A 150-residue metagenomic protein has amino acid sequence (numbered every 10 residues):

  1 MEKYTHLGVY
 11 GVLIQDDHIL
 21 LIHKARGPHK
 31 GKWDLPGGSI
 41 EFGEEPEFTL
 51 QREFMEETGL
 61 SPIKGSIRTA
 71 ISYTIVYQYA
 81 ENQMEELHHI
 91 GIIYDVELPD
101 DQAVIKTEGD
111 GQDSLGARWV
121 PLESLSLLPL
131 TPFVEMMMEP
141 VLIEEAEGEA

Functional and structural regions predicted by a protein language model:
M1-I19, I90-D95: Conserved N-terminal beta-strand and adjoining loop/helix that marks the start of the Nudix/MutT-like hydrolase domain
K3-T5, Q83-I90, G111-S114: A generic structural micro-feature
I14-I19, P28-H29, E41-F42, Y73-V76 (+1 more regions): Short, charged/polar surface micro-motifs in flexible loops or helix N-caps
H18-E57: Conserved Nudix-box catalytic region and its N-terminal flanking loop in Nudix hydrolases and closely related
S61-I71: A short coil-to-beta-strand element that immediately follows conserved catalytic motifs
I71-V104, V141: Active-site-adjacent beta-strand/loop module that shapes the phosphate/pyrophosphate-binding cleft
D95, K106-M137: NUDIX/MutT-family hydrolases
